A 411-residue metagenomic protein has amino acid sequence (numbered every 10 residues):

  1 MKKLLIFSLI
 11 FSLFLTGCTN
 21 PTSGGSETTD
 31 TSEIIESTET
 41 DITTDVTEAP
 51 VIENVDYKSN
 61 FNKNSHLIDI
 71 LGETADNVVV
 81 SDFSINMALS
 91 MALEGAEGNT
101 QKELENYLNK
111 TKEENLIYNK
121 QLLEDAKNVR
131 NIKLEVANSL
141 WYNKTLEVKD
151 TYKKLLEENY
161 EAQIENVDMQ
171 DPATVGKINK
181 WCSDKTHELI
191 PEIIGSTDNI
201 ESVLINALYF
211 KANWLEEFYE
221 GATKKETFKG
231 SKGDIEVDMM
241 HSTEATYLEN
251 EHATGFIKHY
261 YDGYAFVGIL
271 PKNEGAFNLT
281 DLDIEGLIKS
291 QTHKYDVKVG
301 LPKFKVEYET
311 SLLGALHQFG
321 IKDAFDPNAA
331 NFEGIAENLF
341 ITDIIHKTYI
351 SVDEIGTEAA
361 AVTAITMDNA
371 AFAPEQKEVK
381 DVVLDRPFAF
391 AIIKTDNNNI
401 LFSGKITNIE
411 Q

Functional and structural regions predicted by a protein language model:
M1-K2: N-terminal hydrophobic targeting signals that begin at the initiator methionine
L5-S8, L13, C18-M169, I406: Detector for small/aliphatic-rich hydrophobic stretches
A75, Y118-K272, T292-P374: Non-catalytic, conformational "gating/processing" segments within enzyme and secreted inhibitor domains
D76-V78, T254, P387-F390: Short loop/turn microsegments at loop-to-beta-strand junctions
T100-K102, G275-N278, Y308-T310, A360 (+1 more regions): Extracytoplasmic/secreted cell-surface and envelope-processing proteins
P271-H293: Internal alpha/beta scaffold segment
H346-T348, E354-Q411: C-terminal soluble interaction/assembly domains
